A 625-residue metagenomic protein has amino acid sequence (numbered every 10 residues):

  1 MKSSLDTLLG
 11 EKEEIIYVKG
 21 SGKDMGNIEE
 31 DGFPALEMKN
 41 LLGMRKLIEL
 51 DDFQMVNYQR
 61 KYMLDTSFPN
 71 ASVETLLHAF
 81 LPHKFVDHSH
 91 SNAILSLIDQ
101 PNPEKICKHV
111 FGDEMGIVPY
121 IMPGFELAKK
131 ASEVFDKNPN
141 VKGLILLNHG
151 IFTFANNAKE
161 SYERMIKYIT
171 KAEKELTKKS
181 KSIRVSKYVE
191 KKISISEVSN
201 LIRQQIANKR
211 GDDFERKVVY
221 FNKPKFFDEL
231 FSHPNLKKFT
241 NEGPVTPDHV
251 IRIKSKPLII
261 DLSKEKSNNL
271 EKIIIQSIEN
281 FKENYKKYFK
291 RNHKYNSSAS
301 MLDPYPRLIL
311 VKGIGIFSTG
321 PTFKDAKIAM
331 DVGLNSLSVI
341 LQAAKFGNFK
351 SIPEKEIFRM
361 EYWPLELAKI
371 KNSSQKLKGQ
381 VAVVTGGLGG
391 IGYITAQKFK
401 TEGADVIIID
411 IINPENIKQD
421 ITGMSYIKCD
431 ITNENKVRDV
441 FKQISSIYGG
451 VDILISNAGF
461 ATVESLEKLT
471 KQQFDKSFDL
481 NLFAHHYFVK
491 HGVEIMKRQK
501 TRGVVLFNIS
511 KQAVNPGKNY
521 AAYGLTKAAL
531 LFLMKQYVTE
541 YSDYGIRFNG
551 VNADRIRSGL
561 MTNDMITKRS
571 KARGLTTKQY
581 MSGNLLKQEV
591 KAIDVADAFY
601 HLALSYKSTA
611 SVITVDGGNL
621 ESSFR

Functional and structural regions predicted by a protein language model:
K2-A382, I394: Glycine-rich flexible loops
L388-G389: Conserved glycine-rich cofactor-binding loop
S465-L466, T470-F478: Substrate-binding pocket helix/loop in short-chain dehydrogenase/reductase
V489, T526: Active-site helix of classical SDR
E494, T539-D543: Alpha-helical segment proximal to the catalytic Tyr-Lys
S510: Residue(s) in the substrate-gating loop at a strand-loop-helix junction that position the organic substrate next
Q588-V615, L620: C-terminal substrate-recognition "lid" of short-chain dehydrogenase/reductases
